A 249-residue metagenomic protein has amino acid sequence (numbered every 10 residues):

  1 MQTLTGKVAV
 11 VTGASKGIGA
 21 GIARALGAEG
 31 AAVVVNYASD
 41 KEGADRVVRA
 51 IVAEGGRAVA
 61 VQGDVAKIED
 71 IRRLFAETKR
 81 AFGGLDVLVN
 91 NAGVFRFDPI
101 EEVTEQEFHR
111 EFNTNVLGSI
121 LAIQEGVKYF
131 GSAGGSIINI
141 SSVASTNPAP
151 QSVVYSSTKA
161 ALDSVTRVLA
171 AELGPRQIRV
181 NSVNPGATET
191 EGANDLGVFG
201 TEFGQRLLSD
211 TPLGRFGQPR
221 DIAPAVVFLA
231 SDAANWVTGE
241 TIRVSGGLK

Functional and structural regions predicted by a protein language model:
V8, S15-G17: Conserved glycine-rich cofactor-binding loop
P99-I100, T104-F112, F203, L207: Substrate-binding pocket helix/loop in short-chain dehydrogenase/reductase
V103, P148-S157, V168, L196: Active-site loop-to-helix junction immediately N-terminal to the catalytic Tyr of the SDR YXXXK motif in Rossmann-fold
I123, T158, T166: Active-site helix of classical SDR
K128, A171-P175, N235: Alpha-helical segment proximal to the catalytic Tyr-Lys
S142: Residue(s) in the substrate-gating loop at a strand-loop-helix junction that position the organic substrate next
N147, V226-V227, T238-K249: Short C-terminal tail/terminal secondary-structure segment of NAD(P)H-dependent dehydrogenase/reductase domains
